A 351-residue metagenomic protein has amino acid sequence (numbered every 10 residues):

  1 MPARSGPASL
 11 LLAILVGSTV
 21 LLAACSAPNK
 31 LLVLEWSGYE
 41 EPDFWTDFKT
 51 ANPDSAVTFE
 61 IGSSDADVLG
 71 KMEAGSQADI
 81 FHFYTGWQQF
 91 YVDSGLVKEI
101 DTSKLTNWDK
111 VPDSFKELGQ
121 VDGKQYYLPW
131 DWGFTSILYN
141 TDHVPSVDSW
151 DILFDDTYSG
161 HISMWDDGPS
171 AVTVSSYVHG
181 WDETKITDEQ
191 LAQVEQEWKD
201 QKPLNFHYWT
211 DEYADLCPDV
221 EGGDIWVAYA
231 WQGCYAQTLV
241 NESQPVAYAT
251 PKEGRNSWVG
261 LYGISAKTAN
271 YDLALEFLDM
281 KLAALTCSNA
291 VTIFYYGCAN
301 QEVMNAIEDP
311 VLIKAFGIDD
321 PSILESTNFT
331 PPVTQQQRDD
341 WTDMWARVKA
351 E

Functional and structural regions predicted by a protein language model:
L21-A24: C-terminal motif of bacterial Sec signal peptides marking the signal peptidase cleavage site
A27-F90: Early extracytoplasmic/lumenal segment of secretory-pathway proteins
Q77-F83, K98-S136, H161: A structural signal for short loop-to-beta-strand junctions that line the ligand-binding cleft of periplasmic/secreted
Q89, S163-D167, A171, S175 (+1 more regions): Ligand-binding pocket segment of bilobal, Venus flytrap-like solute-binding proteins
V92-E99, Q120-Q125, T238-T250, K314: Ligand-binding "clamshell"
K98-D109, Y127, Q244-N256, A266-T268: Short beta-strand->loop
P218, P321-E351: Conserved C-terminal helix/tail region of periplasmic/extracytoplasmic solute-binding proteins
G260, S265-E325: Mature extracytoplasmic/periplasmic domains
